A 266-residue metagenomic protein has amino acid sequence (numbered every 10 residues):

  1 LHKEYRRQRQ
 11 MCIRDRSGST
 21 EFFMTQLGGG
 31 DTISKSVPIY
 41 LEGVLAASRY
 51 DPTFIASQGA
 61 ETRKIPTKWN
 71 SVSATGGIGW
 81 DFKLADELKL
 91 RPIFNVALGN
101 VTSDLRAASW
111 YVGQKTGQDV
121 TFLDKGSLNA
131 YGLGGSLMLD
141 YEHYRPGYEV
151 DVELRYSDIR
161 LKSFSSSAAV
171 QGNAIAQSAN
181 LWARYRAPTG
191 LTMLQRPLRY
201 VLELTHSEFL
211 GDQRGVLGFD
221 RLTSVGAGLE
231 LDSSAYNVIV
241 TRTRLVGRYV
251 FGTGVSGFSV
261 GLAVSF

Functional and structural regions predicted by a protein language model:
H2-I13: Single conserved hydrophobic/aromatic residue that forms the stacking wall/gate of nucleotide- or nucleobase-binding
R14-G18, M24: Extended, helix-rich scaffolding/adaptor regions
S19, G29-D31, A227, T253: Intrinsically disordered, low-complexity regions
F22-Q26, G257: Short hydrophobic/aromatic beta-strand or adjacent loop that forms the aromatic wall/cage of a ligand/substrate-binding
G29-S178, Y185, H206-L210, V216-L222: Outer-membrane pore/translocation modules
K162-F266: Outer membrane beta-barrel transmembrane domains
